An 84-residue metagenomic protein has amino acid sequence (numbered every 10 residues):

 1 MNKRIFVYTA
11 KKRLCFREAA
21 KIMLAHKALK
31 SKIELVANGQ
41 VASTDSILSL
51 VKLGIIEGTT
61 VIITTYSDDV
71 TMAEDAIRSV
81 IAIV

Functional and structural regions predicted by a protein language model:
M1-K11: Short amphipathic
N2-R4, L29-I33, S46, E57-V61: A generic structural signal for short beta-strands and their flanking turns/coil linkers
A10-S43, K52-L53: Compact, glycine-rich, soluble single-domain proteins
G54-V84: C-terminal structural segments of small proteins and small subunits
